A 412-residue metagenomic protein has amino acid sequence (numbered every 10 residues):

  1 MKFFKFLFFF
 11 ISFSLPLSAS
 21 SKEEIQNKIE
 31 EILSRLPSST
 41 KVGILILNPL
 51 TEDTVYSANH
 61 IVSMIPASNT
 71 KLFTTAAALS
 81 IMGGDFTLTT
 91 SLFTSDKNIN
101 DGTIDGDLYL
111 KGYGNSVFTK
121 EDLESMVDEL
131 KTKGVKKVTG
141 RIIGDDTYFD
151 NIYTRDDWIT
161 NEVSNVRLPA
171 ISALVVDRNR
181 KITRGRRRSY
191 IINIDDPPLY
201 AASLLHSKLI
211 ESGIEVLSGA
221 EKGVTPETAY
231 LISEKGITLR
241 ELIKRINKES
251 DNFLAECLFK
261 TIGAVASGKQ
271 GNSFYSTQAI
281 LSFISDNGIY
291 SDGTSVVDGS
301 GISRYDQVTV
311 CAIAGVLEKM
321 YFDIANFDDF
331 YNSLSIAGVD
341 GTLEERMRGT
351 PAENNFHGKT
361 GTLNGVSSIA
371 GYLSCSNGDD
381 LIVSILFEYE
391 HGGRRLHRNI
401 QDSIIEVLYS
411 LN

Functional and structural regions predicted by a protein language model:
F3-S14: Sec-dependent N-terminal signal peptides
A19-S63, D128-G134: Beta-lactamase-like hydrolase cores
K41, D101-S172, Y200, S212-I214 (+2 more regions): Mid-domain, small-residue-enriched loop/turn segments at the edges of structured enzyme/sensor domains
E52, P66-G84, I142, L174 (+3 more regions): Active-site SXXK
V55-S57, F259, G263-N412: Small-residue-rich helix-loop
I81-S95, S218-A220, F327-Y331: Short, well-structured active-site flanking segments
Y109, D145-R188, I192-Y200, D306-P351: A conserved catalytic-loop motif detector
K181-Y331: A small/polar active-site loop signature that marks catalytic segments
